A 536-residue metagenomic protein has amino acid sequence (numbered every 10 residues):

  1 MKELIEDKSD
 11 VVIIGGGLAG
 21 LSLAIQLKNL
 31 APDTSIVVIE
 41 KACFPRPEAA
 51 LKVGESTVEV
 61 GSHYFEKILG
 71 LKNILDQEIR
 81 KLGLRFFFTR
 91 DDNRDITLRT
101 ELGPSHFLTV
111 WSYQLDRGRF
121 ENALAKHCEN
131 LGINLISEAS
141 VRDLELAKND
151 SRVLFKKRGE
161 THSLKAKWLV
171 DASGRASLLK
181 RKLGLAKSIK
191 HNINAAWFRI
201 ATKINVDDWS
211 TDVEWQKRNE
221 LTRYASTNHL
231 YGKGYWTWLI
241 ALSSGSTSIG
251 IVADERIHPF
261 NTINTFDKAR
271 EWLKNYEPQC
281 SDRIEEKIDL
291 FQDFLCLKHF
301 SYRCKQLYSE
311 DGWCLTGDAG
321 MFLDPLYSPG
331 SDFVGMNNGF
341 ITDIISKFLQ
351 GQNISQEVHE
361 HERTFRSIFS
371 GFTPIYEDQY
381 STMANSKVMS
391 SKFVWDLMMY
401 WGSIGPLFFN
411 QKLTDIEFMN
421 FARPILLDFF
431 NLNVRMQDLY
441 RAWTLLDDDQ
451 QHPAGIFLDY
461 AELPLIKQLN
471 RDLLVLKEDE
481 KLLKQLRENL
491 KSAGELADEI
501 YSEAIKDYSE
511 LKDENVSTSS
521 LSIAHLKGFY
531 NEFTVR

Functional and structural regions predicted by a protein language model:
E3-A19, V37: Beta1/beta-strand and adjacent pyrophosphate-binding region of the FAD-binding site in flavoprotein oxidoreductases
A19, L23, F44: Conserved Rossmann-like nucleotide-cofactor binding loop
K28-V53: Glycine-rich FAD pyrophosphate-binding loop
R46-R94: N-terminal FAD cofactor-binding segment of flavoenzymes
S105-K126, P259-N264: Short beta-strand to alpha-helix junction loop
H127-C280, N338: Predominantly flavin-linked oxidoreductase catalytic cores and closely associated redox partners
K233-Y235, A241-G245, I257-Y380: FAD/FMN-dependent oxidoreductases across multiple families
I344-R536: C-terminal helical "tail/cap" subdomain of flavin- and related membrane-associated enzymes
